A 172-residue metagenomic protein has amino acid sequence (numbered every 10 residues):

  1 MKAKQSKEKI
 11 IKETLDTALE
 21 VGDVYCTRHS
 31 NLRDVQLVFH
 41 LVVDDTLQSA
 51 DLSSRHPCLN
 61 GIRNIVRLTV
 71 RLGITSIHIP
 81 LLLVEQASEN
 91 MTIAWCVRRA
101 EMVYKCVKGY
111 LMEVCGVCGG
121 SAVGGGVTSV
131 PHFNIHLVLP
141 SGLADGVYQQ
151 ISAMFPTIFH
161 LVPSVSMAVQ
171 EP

Functional and structural regions predicted by a protein language model:
M1-P172: Macrodomain-like recognition of ADP-ribose-binding/processing modules
